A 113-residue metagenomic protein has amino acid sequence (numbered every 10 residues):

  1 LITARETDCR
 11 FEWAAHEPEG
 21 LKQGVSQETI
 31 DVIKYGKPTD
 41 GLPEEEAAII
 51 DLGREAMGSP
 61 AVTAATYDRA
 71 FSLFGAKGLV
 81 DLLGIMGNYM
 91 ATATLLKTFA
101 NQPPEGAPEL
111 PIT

Functional and structural regions predicted by a protein language model:
L1-T113: Hydrophobic alpha-helical segments
